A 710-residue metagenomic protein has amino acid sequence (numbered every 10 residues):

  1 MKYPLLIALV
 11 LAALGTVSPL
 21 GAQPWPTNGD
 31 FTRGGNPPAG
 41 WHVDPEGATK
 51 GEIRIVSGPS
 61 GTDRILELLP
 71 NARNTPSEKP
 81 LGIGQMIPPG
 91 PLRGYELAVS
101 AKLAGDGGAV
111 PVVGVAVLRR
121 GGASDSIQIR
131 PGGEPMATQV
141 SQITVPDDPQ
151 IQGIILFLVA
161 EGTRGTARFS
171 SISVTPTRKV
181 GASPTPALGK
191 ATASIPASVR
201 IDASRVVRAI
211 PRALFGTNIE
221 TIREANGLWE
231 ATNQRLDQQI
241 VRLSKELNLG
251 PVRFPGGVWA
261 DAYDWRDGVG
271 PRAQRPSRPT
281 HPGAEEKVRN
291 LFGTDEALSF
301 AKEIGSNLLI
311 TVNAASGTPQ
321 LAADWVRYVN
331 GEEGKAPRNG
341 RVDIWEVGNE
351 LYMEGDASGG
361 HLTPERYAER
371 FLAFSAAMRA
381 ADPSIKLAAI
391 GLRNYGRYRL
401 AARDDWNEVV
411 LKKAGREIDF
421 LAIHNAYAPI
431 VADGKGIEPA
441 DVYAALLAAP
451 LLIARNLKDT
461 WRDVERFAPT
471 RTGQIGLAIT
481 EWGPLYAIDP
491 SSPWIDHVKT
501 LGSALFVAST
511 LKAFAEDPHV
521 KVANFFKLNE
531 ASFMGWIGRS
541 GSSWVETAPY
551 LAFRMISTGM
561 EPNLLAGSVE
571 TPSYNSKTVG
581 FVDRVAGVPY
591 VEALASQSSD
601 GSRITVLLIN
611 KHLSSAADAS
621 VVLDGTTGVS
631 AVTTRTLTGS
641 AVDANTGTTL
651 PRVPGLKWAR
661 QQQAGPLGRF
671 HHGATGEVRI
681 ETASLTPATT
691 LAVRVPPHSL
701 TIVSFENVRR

Functional and structural regions predicted by a protein language model:
G29-R33, L66, L81-V112, Q139-D147 (+2 more regions): Extra-cytoplasmic beta-strand recognition segments
D30-L68: Extracellular glycan-recognition surfaces and repeat-rich motifs
G121-I151: Extracellular carbohydrate recognition and processing domains and analogous Trp-centered ligand-binding platforms
P184-A428: N-terminal catalytic cores of secreted or lumenal carbohydrate-active enzymes
A260, A478-E592, G601-S602: Aromatic/acidic polysaccharide-binding cleft in carbohydrate-active enzymes
V326-V329, P364-T510, S543, T571-R584: Noncatalytic carbohydrate-binding groove/subsite architecture in carbohydrate-active enzymes
V585-G628, T634-V642, H698-T701: Carbohydrate-binding surface patches
T626-L691, V695: Acidic, Ser/Thr/Pro-rich beta/coil linker or hinge segments at domain junctions
